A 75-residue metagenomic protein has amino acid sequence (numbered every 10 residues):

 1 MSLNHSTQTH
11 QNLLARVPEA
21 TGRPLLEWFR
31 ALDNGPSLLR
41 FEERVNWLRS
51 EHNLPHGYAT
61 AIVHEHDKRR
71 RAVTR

Functional and structural regions predicted by a protein language model:
M1-R75: Charge-dense, helix-prone N-terminal extensions
